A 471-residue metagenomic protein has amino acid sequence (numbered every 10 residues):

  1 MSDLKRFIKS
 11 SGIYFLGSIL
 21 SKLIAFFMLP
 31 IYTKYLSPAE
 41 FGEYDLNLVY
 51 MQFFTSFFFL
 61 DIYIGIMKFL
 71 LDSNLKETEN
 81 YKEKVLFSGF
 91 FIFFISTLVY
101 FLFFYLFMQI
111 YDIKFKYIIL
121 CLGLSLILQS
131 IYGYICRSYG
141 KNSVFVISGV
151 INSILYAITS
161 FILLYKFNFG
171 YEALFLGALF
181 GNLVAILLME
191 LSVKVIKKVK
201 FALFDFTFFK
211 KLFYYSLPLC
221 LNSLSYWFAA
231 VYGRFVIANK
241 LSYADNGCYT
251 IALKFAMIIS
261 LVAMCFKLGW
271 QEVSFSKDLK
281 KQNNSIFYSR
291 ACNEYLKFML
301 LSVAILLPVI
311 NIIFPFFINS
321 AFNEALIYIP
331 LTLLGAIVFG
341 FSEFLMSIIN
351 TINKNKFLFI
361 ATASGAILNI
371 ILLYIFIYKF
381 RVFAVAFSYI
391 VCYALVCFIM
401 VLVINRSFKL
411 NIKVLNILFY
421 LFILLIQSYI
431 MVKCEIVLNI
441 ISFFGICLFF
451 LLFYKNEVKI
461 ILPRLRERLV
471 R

Functional and structural regions predicted by a protein language model:
M1-D3, F7, Y117, Y171-F175 (+4 more regions): Interhelical loop/hinge segments that connect adjacent transmembrane helices in multipass membrane
D3-Y63, F101, S153-A157, Y214-Y243 (+2 more regions): Signature of the first transmembrane helix
L4, P38, F107-L120, P308-G340 (+1 more regions): Interfacial segments at transmembrane-helix termini and the short loops linking adjacent helices
K9-S21, L46-I110, K114-K116, Q282-V303 (+1 more regions): Membrane-water interface segments that mark the loop-to-transmembrane alpha-helix transition
S10-A25, N152, L174-V193, F206-F275 (+2 more regions): Transmembrane helical elements of multi-pass membrane transporters/channels
I31, F58-K76, A256-N293, M346-T351: Helix-loop junctions and terminal segments of transmembrane helices in multi-pass membrane transport/translocation
I147-V195, A363-I371, V382-V403, F444-I446: Hydrophobic alpha-helical transmembrane segments
Y429-R471: Membrane-proximal transmembrane or re-entrant/amphipathic helices at the cytosolic face
